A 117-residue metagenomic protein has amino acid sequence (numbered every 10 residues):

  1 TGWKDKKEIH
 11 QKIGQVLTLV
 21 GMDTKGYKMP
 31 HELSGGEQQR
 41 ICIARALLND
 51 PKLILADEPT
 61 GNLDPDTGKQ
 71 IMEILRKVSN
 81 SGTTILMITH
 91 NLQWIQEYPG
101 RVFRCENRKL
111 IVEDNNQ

Functional and structural regions predicted by a protein language model:
T1-E8, L19: ABC-type ATPase nucleotide-binding domains, specifically the catalytic core motifs of the NBD
M29-L33, E37: Conserved ABC ATPase signature
I43: Hydrophobic anchor residue at the start of the ABC signature
L48-K52: A short, proline-enriched helix->beta-strand linker immediately N-terminal to the Walker B motif in ABC-type P-loop
I54-D57: Catalytic Walker B motif of ABC-type/P-loop ATPase nucleotide-binding domains
P65-T67: Helix N-cap at the start of a conserved alpha-helix in ABC-type nucleotide-binding domains
T83-I88: Conserved H-loop
